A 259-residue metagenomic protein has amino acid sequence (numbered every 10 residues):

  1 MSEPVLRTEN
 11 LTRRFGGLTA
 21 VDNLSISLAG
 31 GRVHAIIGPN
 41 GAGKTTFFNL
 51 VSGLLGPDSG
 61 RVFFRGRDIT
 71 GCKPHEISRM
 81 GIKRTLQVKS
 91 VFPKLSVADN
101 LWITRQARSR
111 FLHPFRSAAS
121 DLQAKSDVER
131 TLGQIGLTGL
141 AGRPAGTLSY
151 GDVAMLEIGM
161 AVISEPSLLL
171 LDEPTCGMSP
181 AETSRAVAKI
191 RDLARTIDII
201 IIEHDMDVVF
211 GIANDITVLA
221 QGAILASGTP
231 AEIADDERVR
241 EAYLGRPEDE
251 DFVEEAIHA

Functional and structural regions predicted by a protein language model:
S2-A259: Glycine-rich phosphate-binding loops of nucleotide-dependent enzymes
